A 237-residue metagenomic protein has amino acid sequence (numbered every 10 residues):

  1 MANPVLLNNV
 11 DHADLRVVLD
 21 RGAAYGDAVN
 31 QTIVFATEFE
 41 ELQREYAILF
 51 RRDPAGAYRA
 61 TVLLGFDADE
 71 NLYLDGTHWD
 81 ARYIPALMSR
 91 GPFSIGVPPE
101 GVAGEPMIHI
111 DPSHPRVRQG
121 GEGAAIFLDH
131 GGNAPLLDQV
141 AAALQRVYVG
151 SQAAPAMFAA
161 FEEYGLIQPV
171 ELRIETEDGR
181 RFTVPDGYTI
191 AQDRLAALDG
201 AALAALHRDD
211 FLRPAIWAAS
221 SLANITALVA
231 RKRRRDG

Functional and structural regions predicted by a protein language model:
M1-L63: Short, extreme N-terminal leader segments that mark the start of a protein/domain
A24-D27, F66-L72, G76-T77, G150-M157: Short, basic/low-complexity N-terminal boundary segments at the transition from targeting/disordered tails
A36-E41, I84-A86, P99, E162-L166: Short linear motifs in intrinsically disordered
L42-E45, S89-R90, L166-V170: A short, compositionally biased
F50-P54, V97, T176-D178: Short acidic, glycine-rich loop/turn motifs
R59-F127: Aromatic- and glycine-enriched beta-alpha-beta binding-site module
E100-G237: A contiguous, surface-oriented mixed alpha/beta subdomain in the mid-to-C-terminal portion of proteins that forms
